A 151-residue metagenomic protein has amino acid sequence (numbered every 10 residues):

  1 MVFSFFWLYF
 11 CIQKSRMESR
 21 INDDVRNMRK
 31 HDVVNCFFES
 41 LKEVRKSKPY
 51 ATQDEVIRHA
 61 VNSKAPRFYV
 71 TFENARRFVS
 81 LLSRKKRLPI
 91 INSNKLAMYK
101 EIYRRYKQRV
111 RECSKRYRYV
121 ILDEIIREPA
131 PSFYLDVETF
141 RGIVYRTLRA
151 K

Functional and structural regions predicted by a protein language model:
F5-K46, R58, N62-E112: Basic, amphipathic alpha-helix used for nucleic-acid engagement in HTH/winged-helix/SANT-Myb modules and analogous
V44-A51, K107-L122, R127: Short Trp-centered beta-turn/loop micro-motif
A51-V56, V70-L82, R116-I121, Y134-R146: Short, tandemly repeated low-complexity microdomains enriched for cysteine and small residues
V56-P66, I121-F133: DNA-recognition alpha helix
Q108, E112, R141-K151: C-terminal engagement modules used by replication, chromatin/transcription, nuclear envelope/ESCRT, and ubiquitin
